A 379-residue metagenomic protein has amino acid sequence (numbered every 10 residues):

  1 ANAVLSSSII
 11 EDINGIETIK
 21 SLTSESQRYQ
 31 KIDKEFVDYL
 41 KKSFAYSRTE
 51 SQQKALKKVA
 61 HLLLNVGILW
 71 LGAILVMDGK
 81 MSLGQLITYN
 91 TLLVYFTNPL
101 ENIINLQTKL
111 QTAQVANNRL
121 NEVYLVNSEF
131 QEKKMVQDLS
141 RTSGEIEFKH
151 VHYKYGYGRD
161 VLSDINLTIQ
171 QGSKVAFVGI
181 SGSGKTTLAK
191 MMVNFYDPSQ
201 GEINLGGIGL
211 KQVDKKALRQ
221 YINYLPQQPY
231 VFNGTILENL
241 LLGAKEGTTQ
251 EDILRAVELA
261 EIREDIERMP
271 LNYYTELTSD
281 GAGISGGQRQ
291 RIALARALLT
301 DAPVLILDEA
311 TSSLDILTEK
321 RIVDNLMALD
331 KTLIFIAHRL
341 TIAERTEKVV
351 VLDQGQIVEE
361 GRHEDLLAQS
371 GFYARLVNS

Functional and structural regions predicted by a protein language model:
A1-E11, E17-L63, G67, K109-T112 (+2 more regions): An intracellular "coupling" helix at the cytosolic face of ABC transporter transmembrane type-1 domains
L5, S24, R48, Y95-V123: Cytosolic ends of transmembrane helices, especially the final helix of ABC transmembrane type-1 domains
I32, L120, F148-H150: Conserved catalytic Walker-motif region of ABC-type ATPase nucleotide-binding domains
E50-L64, W70, L83-N105: Hydrophobic alpha-helical segments in the permease module
E129-R141: Pre-NBD coupling/linker segments of ABC/ABC-like ATPases
L139-S379: ABC-type nucleotide-binding domain
